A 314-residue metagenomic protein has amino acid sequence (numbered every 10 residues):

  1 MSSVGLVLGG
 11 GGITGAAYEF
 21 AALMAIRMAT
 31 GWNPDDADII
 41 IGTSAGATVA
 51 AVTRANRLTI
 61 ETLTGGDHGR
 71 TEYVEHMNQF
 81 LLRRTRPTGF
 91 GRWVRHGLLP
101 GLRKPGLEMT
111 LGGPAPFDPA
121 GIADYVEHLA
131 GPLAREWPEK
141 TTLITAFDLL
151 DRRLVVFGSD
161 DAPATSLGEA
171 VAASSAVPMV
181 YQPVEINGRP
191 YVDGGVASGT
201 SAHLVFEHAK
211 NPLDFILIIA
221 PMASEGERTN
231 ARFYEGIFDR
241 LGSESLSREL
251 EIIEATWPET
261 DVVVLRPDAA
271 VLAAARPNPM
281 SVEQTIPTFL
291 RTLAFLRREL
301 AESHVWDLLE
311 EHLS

Functional and structural regions predicted by a protein language model:
M1-T43, T48-S314: Patatin-like phospholipase
